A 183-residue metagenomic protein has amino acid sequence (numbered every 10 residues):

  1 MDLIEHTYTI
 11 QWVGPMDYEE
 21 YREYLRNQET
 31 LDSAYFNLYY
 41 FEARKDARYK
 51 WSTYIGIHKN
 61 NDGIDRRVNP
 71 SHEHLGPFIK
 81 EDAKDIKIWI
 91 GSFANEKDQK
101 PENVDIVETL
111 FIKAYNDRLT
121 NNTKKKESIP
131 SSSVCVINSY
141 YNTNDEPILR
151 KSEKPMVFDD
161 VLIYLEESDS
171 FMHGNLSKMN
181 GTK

Functional and structural regions predicted by a protein language model:
M1-T53, I57-K183: Boundary/linker segments flanking structured domains
